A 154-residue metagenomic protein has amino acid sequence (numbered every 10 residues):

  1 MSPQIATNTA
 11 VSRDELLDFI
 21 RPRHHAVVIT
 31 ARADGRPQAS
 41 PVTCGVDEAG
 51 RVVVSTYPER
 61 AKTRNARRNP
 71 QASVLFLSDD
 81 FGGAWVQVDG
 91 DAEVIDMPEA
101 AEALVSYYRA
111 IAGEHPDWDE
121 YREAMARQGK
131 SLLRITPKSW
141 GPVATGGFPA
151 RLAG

Functional and structural regions predicted by a protein language model:
M1-V11, A84-G154: Charged, gly/pro-rich active-site loop segments
S2-A26: Short, basic/aromatic recognition patches
P3-N8, Y57-L77, G113-W118: Short, solvent-exposed cationic patches
I20-R21, R67-R68, A126: Alpha-helix boundary recognition
R23-P58, A66, A72-F76, W85-V88: Short beta-strand segments
H24-H25, Q71, P116, W140: Generic structural signal for secondary-structure transition and capping sites
R60-K62, F81, P149-A150: Short, surface-exposed beta-strand-loop junctions and turns on beta-sheet-rich folds
